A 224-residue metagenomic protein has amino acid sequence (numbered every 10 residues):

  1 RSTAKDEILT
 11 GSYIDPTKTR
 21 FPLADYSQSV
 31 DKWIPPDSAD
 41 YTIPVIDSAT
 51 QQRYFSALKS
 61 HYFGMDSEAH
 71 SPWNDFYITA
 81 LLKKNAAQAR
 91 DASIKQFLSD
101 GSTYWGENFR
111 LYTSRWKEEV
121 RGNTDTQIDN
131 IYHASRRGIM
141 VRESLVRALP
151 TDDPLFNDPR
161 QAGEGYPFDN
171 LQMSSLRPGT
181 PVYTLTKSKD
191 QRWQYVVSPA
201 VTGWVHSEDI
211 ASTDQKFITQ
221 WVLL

Functional and structural regions predicted by a protein language model:
T3-P167, S174-R177, Y183, R192 (+1 more regions): Boundary regions of SH3-family modules and the immediately adjacent low-complexity/disordered segments in eukaryotic
